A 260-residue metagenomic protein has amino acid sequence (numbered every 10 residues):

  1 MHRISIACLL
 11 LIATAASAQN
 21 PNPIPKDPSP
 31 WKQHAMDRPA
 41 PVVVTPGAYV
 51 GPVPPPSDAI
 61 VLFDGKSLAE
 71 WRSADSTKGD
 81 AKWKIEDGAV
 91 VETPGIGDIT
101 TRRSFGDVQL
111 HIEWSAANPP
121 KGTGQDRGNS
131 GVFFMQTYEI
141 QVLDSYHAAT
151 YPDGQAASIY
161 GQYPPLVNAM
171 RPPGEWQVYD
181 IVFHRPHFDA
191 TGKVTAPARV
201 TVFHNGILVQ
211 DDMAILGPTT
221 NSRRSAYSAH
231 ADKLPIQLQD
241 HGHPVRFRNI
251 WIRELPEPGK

Functional and structural regions predicted by a protein language model:
M1-C8: Bacterial N-terminal signal peptides that target proteins for export
C8-L10, S67: Acidic/proline-rich low-complexity IDRs
L10-A18: Hydrophobic h-region of N-terminal signal peptides that target proteins for export in Gram-negative bacteria
A18-K260: Carbohydrate-interacting regions of secretory-pathway proteins
